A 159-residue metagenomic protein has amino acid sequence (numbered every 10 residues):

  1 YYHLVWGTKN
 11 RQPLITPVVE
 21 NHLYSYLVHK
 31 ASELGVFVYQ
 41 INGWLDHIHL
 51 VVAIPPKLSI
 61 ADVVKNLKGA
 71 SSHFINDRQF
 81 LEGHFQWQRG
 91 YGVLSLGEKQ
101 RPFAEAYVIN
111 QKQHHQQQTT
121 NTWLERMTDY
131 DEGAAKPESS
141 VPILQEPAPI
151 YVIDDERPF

Functional and structural regions predicted by a protein language model:
Y1-F159: Basic nucleic-acid-binding interfaces
